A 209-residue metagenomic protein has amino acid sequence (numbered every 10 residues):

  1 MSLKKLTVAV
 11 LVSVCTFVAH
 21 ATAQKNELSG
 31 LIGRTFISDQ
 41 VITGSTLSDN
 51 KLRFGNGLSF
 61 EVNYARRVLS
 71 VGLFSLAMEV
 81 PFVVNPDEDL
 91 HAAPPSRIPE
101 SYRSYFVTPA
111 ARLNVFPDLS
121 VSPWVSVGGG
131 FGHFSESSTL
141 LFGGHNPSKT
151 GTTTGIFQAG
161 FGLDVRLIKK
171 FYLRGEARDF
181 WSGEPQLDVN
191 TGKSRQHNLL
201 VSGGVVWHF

Functional and structural regions predicted by a protein language model:
M1-K25: Cleavable N-terminal export/targeting peptides
L6, K170, G192-G203: Short glycine/proline-enriched turn or capping motifs at secondary-structure junctions
A21-V68, L200-F209: Short glycine/proline- and aromatic-enriched beta-strand/turn motifs that initiate or cap beta-hairpins
N26, V71-L76, L119-V121, V165-L173: Repeated loop/turn-to-beta-strand initiation elements of outer-membrane beta-barrel proteins
G30-R34, M78-V84, V125-F131, L163 (+1 more regions): Transmembrane beta-barrel strands of outer-membrane/channel proteins
D39-R53, V83-Y105, H133-T153, W181-N198: Flexible, solvent-exposed loop segments that connect beta-strands
L58-L141, N198-F209: Gram-negative (and chloroplast) outer-membrane scaffold detector with strong preference for beta-barrel transmembrane
